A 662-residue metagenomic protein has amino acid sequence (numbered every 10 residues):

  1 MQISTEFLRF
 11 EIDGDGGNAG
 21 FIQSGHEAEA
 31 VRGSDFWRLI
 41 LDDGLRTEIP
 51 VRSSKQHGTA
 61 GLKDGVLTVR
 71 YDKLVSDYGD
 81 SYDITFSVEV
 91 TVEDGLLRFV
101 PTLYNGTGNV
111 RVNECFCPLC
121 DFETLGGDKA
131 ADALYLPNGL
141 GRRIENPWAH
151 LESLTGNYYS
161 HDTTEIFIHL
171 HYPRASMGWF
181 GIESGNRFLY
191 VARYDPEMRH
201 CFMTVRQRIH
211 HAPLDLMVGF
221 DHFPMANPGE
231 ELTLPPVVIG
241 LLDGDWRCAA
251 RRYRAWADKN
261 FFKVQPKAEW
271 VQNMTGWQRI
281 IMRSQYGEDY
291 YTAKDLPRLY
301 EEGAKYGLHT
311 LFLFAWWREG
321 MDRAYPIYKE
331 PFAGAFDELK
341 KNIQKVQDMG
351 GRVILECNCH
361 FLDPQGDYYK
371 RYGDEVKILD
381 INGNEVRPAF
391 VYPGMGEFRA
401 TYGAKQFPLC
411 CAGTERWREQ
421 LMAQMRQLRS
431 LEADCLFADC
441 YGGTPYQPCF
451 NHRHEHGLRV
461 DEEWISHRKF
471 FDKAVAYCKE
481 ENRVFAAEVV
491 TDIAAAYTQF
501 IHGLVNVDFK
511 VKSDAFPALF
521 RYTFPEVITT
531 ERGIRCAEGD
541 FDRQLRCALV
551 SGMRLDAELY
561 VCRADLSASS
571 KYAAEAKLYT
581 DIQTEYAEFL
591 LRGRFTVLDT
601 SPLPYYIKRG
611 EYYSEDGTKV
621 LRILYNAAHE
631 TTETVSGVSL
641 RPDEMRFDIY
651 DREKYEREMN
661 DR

Functional and structural regions predicted by a protein language model:
I3, L8, A28-D77, Y82-M203: Polysaccharide-binding surfaces and accessory modules of carbohydrate-active proteins
K73-S76, R98, N109-C117, G141-V376 (+5 more regions): Conserved structural scaffold segments of CAZyme catalytic domains across common CAZy folds
T163-T164, A175-R187, E302, W316 (+3 more regions): Polysaccharide-binding and catalytic clefts of secreted carbohydrate-active enzymes
E230-P235, H467-D661: Active-site-proximal substrate-binding groove within the catalytic cores of carbohydrate-active enzymes
E288-Y291, L355-S430, N506-F524: Active-site-adjacent "subsite" loops/lids of carbohydrate-active enzymes
T292-Y300, A333-K341, L421-M422, E462-A474 (+2 more regions): Well-ordered, non-membrane alpha-helical segments in soluble/globular domains
G307-H309, M349-V353, E432-D434, K479-R483 (+1 more regions): Short, well-ordered coil/turn segments that N-cap beta-strands
Y325-E330, D367-I378, F450-E455, R459 (+2 more regions): Short low-complexity, flexible loop/linker segments enriched in glycine and/or proline with clustered acidic
